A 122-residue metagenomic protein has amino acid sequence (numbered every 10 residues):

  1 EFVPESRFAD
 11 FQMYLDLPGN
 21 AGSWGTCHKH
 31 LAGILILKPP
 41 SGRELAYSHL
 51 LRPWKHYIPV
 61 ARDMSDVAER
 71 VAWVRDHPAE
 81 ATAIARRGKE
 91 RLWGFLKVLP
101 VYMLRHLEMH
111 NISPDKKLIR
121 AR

Functional and structural regions predicted by a protein language model:
F2-R122: Catalytic binding pocket for nucleotide-activated donors in carbohydrate/polymer assembly enzymes
